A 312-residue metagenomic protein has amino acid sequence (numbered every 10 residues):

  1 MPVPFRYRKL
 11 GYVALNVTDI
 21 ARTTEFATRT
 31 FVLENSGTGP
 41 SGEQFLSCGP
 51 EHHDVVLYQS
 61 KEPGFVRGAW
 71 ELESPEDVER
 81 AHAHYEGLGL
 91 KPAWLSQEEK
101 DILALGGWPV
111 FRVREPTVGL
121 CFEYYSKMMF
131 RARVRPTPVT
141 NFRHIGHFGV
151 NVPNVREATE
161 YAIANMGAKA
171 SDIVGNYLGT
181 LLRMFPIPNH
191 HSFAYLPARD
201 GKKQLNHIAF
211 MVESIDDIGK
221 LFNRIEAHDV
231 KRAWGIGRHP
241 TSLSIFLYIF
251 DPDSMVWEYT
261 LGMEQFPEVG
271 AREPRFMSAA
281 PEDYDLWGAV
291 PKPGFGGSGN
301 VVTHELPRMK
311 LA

Functional and structural regions predicted by a protein language model:
M1-A21, F65-W70, K127-R156, K169 (+3 more regions): N-terminal beta-strand motif that seeds the catalytic metal site of vicinal oxygen chelate
V3, E86-N141, T180-M184, D229-A312: Vicinal oxygen chelate
F5-H53, L103-A104, V150-H190: Core segments of cupin and vicinal oxygen chelate
K9-T18, S60-G87, G107-P116, H144-P153 (+3 more regions): Vicinal oxygen chelate
A14, T140-F222, E226-K231: Surface-exposed interaction/gating patches
T23-T28, Y85, G119, A158-I163 (+3 more regions): Conserved active-site tyrosine of GNAT-family acetyltransferases
L33-V66, V113, V118-M128, I173-Q204 (+2 more regions): Conserved short beta-strand elements that form part of the metal-binding/catalytic scaffold of enzyme active sites
T38-G106: N-terminal entry module detector
